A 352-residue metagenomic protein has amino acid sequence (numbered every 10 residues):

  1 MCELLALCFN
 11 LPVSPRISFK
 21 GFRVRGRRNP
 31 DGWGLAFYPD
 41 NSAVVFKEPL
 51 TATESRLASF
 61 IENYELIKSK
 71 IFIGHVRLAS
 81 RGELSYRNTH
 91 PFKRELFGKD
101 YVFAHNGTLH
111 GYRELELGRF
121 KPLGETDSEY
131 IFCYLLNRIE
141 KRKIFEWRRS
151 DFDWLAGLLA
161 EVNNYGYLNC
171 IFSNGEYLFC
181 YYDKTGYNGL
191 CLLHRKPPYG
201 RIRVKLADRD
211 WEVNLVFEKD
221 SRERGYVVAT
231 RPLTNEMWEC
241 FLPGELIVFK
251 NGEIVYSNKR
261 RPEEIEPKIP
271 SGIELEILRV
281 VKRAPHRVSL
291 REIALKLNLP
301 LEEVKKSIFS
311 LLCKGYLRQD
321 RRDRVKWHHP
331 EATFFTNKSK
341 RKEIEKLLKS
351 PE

Functional and structural regions predicted by a protein language model:
M1-R56, G244-V248, E253-E264: Extreme N-terminus nucleophile/cap motif
P197-E245: A conserved acidic, glycine/proline-rich C-terminal tail/linker
E263-I277: Short alpha-helical segments that sit at the start of domains
V281-P285: Short helix-capping/hinge SLiMs at alpha-helix to coil transitions
H286-K296: Short acidic, hydrophobic short linear motifs in intrinsically disordered regions
L299-C313: Short amphipathic alpha-helical interaction segments
L312-R324: A short, conserved structural fragment
E331-E352: Short, amphipathic alpha-helical interaction segments positioned at domain boundaries
